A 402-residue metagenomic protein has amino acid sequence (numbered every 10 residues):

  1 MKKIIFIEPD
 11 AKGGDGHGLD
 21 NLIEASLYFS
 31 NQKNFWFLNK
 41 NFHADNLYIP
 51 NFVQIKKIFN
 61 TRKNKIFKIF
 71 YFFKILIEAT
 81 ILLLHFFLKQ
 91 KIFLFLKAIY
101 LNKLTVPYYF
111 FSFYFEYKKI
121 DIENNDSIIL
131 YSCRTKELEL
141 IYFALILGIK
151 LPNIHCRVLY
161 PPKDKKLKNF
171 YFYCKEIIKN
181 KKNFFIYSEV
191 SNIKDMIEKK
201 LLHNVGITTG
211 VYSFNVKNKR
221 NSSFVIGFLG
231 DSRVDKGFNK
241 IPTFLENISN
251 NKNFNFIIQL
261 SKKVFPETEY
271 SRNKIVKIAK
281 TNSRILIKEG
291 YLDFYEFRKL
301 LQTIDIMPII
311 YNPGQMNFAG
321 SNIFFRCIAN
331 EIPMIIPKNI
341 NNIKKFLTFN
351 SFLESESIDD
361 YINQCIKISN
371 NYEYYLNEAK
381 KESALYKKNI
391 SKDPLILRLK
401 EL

Functional and structural regions predicted by a protein language model:
M1-G13, N21-L22, N39-K40, G227-L229 (+1 more regions): Nucleotide-activated donor-dependent transferases that construct or modify glycoconjugates
I7-I23, H43-D45, K136, R233-K236: A short, glycine/small-residue-rich beta-strand->loop->alpha-helix junction that serves as a flexible
H17, E356-L402: A charged, aromatic-enriched C-terminal amphipathic alpha-helix characteristic of glycosyltransferases across folds
L82-L138, H155, I306: Short N-terminal targeting/anchoring amphipathic segment
D164-H203: A short, active-site helix/loop in glycosyltransferases that binds the activated sugar's phosphate group
V216-K236, I241-E246, F256-I258: Conserved donor-binding/catalytic core segment of Leloir-type glycosyltransferases
E269-R298: Nucleotide-activated donor-binding/catalytic signature segment of Leloir-type glycosyltransferases, i.e., the conserved
I309-F325, P337-N339, I343-K345: Nucleotide-sugar-dependent
